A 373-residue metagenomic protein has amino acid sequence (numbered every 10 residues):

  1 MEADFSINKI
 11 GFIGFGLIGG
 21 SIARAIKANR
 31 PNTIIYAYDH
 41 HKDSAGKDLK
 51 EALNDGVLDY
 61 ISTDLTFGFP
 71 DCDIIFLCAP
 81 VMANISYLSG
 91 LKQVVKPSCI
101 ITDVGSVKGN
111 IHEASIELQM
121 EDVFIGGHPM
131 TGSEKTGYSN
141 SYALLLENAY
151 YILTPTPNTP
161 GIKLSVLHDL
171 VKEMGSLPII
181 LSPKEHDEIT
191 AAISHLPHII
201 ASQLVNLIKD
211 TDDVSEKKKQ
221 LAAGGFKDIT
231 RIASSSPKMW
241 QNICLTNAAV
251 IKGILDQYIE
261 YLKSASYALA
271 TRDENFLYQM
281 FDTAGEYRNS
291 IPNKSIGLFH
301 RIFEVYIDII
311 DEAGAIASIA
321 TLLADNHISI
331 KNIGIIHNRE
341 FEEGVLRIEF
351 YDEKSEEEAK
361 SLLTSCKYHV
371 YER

Functional and structural regions predicted by a protein language model:
M1-F69: NAD(P)+-binding Rossmann beta1-loop-alpha1 motif at the extreme N-terminus of oxidoreductases
D39-D43, G105, I336: Residues in the short beta-alpha loop(s) of Rossmann-like NAD(P)-binding domains
Y60, L65-V95, I100: Rossmann-like NAD(P)-binding element
F76-L77, T102, L153, A201: Redox-cofactor binding/interface segments in oxidoreductases and associated redox assembly factors
Y87-S139: Rossmann-like NAD(P)(H) cofactor-binding subdomain of soluble oxidoreductases
L145-I232: Internal alpha-helical scaffold of NAD(P)-dependent oxidoreductase catalytic cores
V214-A284: Interdomain hinge/lid region at the active-site interface of Rossmann-like NAD(P)-dependent oxidoreductases
Y287-R373: A conserved regulatory-domain signal marking ACT and ACT-like small-molecule sensing domains and adjacent regulatory
